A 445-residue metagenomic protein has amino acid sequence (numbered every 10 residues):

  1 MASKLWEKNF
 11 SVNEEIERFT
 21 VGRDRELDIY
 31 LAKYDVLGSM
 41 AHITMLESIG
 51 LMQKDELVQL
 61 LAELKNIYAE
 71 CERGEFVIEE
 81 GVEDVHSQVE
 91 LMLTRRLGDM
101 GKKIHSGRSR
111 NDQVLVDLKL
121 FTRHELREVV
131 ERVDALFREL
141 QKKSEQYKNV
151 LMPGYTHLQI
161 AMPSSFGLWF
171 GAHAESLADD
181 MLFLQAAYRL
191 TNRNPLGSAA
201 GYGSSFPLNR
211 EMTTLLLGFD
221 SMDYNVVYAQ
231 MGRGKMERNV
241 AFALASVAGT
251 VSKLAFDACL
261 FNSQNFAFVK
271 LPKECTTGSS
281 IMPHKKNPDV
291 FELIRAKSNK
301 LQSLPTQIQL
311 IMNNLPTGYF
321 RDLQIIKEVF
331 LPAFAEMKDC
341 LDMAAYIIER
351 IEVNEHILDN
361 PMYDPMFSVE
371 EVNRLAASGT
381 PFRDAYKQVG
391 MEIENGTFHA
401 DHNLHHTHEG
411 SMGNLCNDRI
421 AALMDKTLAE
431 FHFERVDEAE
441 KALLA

Functional and structural regions predicted by a protein language model:
M1-G203, L208-L215, S221, T277-G278 (+3 more regions): A helix-coil-helix interface module used to build multimeric assemblies and to scaffold catalytic/cofactor sites
A2-G38, D99-M100, A267, M282-A445: Glycine-rich cofactor/substrate-binding loops
H42, E63, I67-E70, M92 (+13 more regions): Generic, well-ordered alpha-helical scaffold segments in large soluble proteins
G74, K143, Y147-V150, L184-A187 (+7 more regions): Hydrophobic stripe of amphipathic alpha-helices that form coiled-coil interfaces
H105, R110-Q113, H157-S164, L168 (+9 more regions): Alpha-helix capping and helix-loop boundary segments enriched in small/acidic/polar residues
K119, R123-V130, D134, Q141 (+10 more regions): Short amphipathic alpha-helical segments with heptad-repeat character
L217-P305: Acidic, glycine-rich loop-and-beta core segments that form the ion-binding/anion-interacting portion of active sites
